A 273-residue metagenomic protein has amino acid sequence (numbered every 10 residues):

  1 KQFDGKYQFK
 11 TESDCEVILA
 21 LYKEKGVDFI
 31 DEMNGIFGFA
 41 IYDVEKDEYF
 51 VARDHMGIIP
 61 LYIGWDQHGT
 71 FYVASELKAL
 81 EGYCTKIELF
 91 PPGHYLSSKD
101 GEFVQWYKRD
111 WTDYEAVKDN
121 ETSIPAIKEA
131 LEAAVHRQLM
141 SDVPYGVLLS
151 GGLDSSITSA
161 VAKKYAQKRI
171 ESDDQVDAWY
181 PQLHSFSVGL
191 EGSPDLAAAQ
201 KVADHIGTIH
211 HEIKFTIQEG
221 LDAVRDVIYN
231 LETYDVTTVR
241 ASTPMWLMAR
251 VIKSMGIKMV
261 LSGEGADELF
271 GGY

Functional and structural regions predicted by a protein language model:
K1-T233, M245: Cysteine-centered catalytic environments shared across enzyme families
D235-A241: Short, flexible loop segments at the rims of nucleotide/cofactor-binding pockets, characterized by
V239, L247-Y273: Active-site adenylate/phosphate-handling loop in enzymes that bind or generate adenylated species
